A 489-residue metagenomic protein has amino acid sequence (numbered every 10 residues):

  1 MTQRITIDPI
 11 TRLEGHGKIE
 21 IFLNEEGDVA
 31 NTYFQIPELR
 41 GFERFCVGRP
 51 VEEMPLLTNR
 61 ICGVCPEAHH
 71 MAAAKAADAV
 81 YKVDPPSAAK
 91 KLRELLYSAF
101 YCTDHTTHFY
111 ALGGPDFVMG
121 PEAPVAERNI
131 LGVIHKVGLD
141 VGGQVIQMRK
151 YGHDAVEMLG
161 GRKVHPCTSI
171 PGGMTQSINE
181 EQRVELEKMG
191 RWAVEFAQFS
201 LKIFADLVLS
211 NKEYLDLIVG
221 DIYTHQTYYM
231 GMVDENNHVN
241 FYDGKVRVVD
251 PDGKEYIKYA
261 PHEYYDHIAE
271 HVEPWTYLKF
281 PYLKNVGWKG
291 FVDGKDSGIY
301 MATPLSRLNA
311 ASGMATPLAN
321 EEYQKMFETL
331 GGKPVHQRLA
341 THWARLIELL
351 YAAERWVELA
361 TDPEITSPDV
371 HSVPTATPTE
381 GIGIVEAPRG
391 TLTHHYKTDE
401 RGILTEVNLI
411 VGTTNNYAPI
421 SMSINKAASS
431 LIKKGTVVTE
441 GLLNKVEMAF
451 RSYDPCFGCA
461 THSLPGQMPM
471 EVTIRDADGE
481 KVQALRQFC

Functional and structural regions predicted by a protein language model:
M1-T391, R401, V411-C489: Active-site bordering "gate/hinge" segments that shape substrate access to catalytic or cofactor-binding pockets
R389, H394-Y396, E406: A translation/RNA-centric and nucleic-acid-associated enzymatic feature enriched in Class II aminoacyl-tRNA synthetases
